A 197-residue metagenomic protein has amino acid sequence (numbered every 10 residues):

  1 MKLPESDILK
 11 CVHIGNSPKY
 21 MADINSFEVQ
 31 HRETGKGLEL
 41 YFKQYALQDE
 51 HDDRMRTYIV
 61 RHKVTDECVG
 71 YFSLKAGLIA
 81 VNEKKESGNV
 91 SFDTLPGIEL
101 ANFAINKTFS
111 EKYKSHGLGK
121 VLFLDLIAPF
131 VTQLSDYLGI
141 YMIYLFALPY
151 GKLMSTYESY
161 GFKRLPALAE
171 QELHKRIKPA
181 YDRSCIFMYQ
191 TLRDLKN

Functional and structural regions predicted by a protein language model:
M1-K114, V121, D125-Y144, M154-N197: Non-catalytic substrate-recognition and accessory regions of acyl/acetyltransferase enzymes
A147: His/Cys-centered metal/cofactor-coordination and adjacent catalytic loops
Y150: Phosphate/ribose-phosphate-bearing ligand recognition and processing surfaces, centered on ADP-ribose/NAD(+/P+) systems
